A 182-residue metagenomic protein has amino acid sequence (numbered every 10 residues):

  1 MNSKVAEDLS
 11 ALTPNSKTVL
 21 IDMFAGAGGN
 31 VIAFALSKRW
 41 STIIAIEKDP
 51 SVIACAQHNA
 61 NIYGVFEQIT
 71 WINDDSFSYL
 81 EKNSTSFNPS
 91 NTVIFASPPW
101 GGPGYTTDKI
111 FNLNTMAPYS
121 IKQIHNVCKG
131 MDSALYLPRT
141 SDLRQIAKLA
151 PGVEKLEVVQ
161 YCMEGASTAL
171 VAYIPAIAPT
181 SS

Functional and structural regions predicted by a protein language model:
M1-S182: Class I S-adenosyl-L-methionine-dependent methyltransferase catalytic core
